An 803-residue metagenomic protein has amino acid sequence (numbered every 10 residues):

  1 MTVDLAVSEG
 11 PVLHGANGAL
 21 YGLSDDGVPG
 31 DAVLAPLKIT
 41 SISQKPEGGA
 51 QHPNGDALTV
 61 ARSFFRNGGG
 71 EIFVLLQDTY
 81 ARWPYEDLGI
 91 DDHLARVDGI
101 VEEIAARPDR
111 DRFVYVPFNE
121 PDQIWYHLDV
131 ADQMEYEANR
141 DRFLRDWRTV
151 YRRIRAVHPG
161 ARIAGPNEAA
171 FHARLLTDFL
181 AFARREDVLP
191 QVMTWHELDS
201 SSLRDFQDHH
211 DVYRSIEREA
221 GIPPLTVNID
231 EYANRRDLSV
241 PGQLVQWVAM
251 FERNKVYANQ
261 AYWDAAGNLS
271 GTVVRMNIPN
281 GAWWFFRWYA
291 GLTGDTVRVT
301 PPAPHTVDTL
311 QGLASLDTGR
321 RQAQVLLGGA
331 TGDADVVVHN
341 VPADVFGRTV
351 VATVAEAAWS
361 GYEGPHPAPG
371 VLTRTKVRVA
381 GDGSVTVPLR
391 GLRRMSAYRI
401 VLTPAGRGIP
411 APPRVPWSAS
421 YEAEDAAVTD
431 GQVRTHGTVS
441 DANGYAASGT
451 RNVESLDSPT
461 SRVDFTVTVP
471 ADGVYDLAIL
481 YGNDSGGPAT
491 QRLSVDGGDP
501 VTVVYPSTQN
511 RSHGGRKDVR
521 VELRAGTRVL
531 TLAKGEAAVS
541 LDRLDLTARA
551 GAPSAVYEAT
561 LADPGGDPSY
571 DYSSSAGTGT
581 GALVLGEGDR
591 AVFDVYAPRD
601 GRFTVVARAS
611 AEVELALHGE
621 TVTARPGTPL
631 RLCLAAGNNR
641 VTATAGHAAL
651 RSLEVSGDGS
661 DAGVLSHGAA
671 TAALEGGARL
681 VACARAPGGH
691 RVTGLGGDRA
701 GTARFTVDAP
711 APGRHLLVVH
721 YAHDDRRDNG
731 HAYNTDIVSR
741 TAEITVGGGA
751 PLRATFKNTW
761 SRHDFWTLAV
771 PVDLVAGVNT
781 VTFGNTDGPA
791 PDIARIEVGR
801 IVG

Functional and structural regions predicted by a protein language model:
M1-V114, R145-G165, I278-N280, W284-S455 (+13 more regions): Non-catalytic accessory regions flanking glycosidase/transglycosidase catalytic cores in CAZymes
Y21, Q44, P117-F118, G165-P166 (+6 more regions): Conserved beta-strand positions
S24, E47, E120, L198 (+6 more regions): Flexible loop residues that form catalytic and substrate-binding hotspots at small-molecule/glycan-binding clefts
D26, G49, T79, D122 (+9 more regions): Residue-level marker for beta-strand->alpha-helix junctions and adjacent short loops that shape enzyme
D26, W83-S215, R236-Q246, T272: Active-site cleft segment of glycoside hydrolase catalytic domains centered on the general acid/base Glu
G30-D31, P53-N54, Y85-E86, Y126-D129 (+5 more regions): Short, solvent-exposed loop/turn and secondary-structure capping segments
L198-N268, V273-T293, T331: Catalytic-core region of carbohydrate-active enzymes that cleave or remodel glycosidic bonds
G408-G803: Extracytoplasmic
